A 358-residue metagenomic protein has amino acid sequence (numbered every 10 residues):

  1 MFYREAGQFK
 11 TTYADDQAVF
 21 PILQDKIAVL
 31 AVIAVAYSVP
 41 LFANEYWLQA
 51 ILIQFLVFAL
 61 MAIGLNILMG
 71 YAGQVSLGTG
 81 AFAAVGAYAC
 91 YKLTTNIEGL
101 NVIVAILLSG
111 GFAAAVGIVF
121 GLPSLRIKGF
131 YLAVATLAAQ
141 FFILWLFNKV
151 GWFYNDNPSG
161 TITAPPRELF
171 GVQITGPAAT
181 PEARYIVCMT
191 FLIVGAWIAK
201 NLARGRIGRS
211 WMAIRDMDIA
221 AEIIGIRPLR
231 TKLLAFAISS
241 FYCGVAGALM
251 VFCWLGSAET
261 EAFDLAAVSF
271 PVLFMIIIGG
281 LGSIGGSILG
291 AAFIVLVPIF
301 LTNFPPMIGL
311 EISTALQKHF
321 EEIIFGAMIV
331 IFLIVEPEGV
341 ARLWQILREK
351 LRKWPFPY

Functional and structural regions predicted by a protein language model:
M1-Y358: Transmembrane alpha-helices and adjacent helix-loop boundaries
